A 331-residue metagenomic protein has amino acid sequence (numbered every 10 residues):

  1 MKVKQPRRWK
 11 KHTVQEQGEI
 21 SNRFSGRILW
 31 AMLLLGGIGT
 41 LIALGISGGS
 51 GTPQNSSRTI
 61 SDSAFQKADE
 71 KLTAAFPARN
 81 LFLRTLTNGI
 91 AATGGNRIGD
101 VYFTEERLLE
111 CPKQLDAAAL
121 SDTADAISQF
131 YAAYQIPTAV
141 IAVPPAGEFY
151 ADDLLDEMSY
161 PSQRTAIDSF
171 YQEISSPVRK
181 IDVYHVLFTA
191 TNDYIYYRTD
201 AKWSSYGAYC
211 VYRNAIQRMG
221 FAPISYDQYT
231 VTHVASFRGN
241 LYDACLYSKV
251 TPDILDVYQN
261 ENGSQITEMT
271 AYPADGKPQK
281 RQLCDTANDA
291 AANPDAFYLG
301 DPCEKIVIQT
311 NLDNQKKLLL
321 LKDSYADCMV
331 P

Functional and structural regions predicted by a protein language model:
M1-P331: Extracellular glycan-modifying ectodomains
